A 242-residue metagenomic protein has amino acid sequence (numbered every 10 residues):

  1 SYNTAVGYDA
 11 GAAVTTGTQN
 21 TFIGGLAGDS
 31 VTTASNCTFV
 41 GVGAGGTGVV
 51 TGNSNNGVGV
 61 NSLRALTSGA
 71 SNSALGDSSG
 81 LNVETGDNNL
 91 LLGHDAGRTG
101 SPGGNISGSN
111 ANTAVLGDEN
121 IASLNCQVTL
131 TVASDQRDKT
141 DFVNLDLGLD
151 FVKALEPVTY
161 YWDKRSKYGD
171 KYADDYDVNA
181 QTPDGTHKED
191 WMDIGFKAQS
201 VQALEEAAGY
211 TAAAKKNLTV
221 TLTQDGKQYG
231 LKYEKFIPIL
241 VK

Functional and structural regions predicted by a protein language model:
S1-D135: Glycine- and small/polar-enriched repetitive beta-structure motifs of secreted/surface proteins
S134-K242: Intramolecular chaperone/auto-protease modules of tailspike-like proteins
